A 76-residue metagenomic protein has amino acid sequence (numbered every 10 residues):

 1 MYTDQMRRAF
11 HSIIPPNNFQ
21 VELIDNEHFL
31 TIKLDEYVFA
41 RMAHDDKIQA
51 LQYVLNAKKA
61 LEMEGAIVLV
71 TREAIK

Functional and structural regions predicted by a protein language model:
M1-F19: N-proximal, solvent-exposed amphipathic alpha-helical segments enriched in charged/polar residues
S12-I13, L23, T31, A74: Generic short N-terminal amphipathic or hydrophobic helices
N17-D25, V68-R72: Generic structural motif
Q20-F39: Short aromatic-glycine-(Arg/Gly/Cys) micro-motifs in beta-strand/loop hairpins
Y37-M42, K76: Short, surface-exposed beta-strand/loop "edge" segments at domain boundaries and coil↔beta transitions
D45-E64: A short, charged, amphipathic alpha-helix used as a generic interaction element across diverse proteins
K59-K76: A short amphipathic beta-strand at an alpha->beta junction
